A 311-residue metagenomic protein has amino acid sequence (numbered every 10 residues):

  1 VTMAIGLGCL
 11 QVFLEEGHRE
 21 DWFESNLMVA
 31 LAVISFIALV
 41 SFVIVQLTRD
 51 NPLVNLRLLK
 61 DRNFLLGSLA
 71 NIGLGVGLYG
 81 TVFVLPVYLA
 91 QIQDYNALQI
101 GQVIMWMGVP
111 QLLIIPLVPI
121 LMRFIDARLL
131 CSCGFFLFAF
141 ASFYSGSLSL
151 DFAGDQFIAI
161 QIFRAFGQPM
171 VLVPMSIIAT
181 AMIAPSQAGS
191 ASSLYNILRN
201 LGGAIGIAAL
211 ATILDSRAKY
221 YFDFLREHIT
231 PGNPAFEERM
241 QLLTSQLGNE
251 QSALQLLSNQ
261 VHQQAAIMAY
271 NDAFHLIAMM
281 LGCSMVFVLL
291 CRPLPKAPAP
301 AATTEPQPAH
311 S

Functional and structural regions predicted by a protein language model:
V1-E16, E20-S190, A301-S311: Transmembrane core module of solute transporters
A70, L194-L198: Hydrophobic alpha-helical segments of secondary membrane carriers
P174, S192-S193, A265-M268: Short, conserved clusters of charged catalytic residues that mark active-site and nucleotide-handling motifs
I178, L198-P293, P298-A299, T303-S311: Hydrophobic transmembrane architecture of multi-pass small-molecule transporters
